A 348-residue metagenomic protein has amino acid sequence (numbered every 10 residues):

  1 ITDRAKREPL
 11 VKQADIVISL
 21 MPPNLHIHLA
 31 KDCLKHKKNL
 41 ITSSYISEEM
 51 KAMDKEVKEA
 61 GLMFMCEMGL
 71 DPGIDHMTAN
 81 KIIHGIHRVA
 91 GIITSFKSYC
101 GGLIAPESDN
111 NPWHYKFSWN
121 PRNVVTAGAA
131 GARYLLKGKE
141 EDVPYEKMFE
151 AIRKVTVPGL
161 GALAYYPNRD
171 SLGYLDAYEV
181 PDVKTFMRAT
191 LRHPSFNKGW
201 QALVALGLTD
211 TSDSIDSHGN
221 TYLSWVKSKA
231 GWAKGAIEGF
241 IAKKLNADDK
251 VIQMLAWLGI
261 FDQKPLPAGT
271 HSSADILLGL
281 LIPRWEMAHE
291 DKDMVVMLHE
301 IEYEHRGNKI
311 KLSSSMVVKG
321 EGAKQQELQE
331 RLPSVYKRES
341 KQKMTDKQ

Functional and structural regions predicted by a protein language model:
T2-Q13: Conserved Rossmann-fold cofactor-binding substructure of NAD(P)-dependent oxidoreductases
A5-R7, L25-H28: Short acidic active-site motifs
P9, A30-K31, K55: Alpha-helical segments flanking ligand/cofactor-binding loops in enzyme cores
V17, P22, K31-M50: ADP-ribose/adenylate-binding Rossmann-like module
S43-C66: Rossmann-fold NAD(P)-binding glycine/threonine-rich loop
M68-T78, D346: Short alpha-helices
H76-I86: Active-site-proximal alpha-helical scaffold in enzymes
R88-Q348: C-terminal catalytic/substrate-binding lobe primarily of soluble NAD(P)-dependent oxidoreductases
